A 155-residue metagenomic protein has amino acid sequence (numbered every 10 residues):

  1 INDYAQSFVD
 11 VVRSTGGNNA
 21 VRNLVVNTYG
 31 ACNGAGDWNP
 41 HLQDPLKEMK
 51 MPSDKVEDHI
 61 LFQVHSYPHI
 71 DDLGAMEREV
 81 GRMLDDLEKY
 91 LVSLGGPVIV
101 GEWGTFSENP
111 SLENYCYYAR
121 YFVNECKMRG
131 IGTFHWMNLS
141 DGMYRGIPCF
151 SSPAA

Functional and structural regions predicted by a protein language model:
I1-I131, P148-S152: Extracellular glycoside hydrolase catalytic/binding regions
G30, H135-M143: Short, solvent-exposed turn/loop segments enriched in Gly/Ser/Thr/Pro and often Arg
A155: Aromatic- and carboxylate-lined catalytic core of secreted/periplasmic carbohydrate-active enzymes
